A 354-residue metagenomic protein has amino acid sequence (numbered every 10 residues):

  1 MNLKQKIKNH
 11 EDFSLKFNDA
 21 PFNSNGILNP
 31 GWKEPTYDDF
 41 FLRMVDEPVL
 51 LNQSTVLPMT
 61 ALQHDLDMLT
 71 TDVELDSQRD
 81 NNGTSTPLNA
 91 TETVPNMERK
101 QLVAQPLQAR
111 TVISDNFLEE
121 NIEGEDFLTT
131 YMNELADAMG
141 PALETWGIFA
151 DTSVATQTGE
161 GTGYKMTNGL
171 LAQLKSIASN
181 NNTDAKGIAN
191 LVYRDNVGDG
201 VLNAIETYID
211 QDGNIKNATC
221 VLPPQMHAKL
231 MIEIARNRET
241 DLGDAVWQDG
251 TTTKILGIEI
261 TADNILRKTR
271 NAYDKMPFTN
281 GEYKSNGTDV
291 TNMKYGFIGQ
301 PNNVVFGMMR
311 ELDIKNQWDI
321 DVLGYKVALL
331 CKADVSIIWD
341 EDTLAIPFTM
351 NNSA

Functional and structural regions predicted by a protein language model:
N2-E47, K165-N196, N203, K229-A354: Sequence/fold signature of self-assembling virion shell proteins
I27-V112, G163-Y164, Q173: Assembly/oligomerization interface modules of large self-assembling protein complexes
M97, N121-T129, K216-C220: Short, charged/polar micro-motifs that form catalytic or ligand-binding hotspots
R99, Q108, I215-N217, G324: Extracellular structured ligand-interaction cores
D115-T207, S353-A354: Alpha-helical scaffold segments that mediate packing/assembly in large oligomeric complexes
Y208-G213, G250-T253: Short, conserved, surface-exposed binding loops centered on an aromatic residue
Q211, K216-H227: Beta-edge loop/turn motif
